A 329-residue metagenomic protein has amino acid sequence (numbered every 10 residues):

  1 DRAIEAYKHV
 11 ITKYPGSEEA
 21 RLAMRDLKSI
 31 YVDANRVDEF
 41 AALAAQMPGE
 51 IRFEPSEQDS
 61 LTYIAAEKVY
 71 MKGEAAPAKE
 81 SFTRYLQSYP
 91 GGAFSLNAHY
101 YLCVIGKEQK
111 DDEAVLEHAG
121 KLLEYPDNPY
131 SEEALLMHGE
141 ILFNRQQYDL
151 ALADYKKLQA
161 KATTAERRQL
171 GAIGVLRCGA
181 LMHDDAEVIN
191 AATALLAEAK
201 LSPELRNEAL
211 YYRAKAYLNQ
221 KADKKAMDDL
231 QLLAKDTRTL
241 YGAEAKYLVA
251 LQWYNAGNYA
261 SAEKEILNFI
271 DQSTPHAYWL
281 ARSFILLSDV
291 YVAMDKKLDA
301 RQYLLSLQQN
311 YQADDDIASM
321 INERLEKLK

Functional and structural regions predicted by a protein language model:
D1-K329: Acidic, polar-rich low-complexity tracts and alpha-helical solenoid repeat scaffolds
